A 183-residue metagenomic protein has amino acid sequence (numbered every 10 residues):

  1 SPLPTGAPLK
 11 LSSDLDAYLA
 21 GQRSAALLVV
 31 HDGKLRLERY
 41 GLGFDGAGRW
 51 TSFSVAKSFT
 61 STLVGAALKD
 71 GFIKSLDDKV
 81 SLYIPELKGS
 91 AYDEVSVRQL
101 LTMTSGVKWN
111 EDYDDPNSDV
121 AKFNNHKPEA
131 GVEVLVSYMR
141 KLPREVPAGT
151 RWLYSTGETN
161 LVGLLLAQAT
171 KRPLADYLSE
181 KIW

Functional and structural regions predicted by a protein language model:
S1-D45, L68-K74, T102, G106 (+2 more regions): N-terminal leader/targeting segments and the immediately adjacent pre-domain N-terminus
A7, L11, L19-A25, A47 (+7 more regions): Extracytoplasmic/periplasmic, Sec-exported soluble proteins
S13, A17, S61-T62, D78 (+5 more regions): Solvent-exposed, polar/charged alpha-helical surfaces in well-ordered, non-transmembrane soluble domains, broadly
G33, W50-L76, L100, V162-L166: Active-site SXXK
R39-G43, F59, L63, S90-A91 (+3 more regions): Short amphipathic alpha-helical patches
G41, G46, D78-E86, P116-A121: Short linear capping/connector segments at secondary-structure termini
G46-A47, D112-W183: Catalytic-site signature segments of enzymes, centered on catalytic residues
T51, D70-D112, K141, T170-W183: Active-site helix/loop module of the DD-peptidase/beta-lactamase fold, centered on the serine-lysine SxxK catalytic
